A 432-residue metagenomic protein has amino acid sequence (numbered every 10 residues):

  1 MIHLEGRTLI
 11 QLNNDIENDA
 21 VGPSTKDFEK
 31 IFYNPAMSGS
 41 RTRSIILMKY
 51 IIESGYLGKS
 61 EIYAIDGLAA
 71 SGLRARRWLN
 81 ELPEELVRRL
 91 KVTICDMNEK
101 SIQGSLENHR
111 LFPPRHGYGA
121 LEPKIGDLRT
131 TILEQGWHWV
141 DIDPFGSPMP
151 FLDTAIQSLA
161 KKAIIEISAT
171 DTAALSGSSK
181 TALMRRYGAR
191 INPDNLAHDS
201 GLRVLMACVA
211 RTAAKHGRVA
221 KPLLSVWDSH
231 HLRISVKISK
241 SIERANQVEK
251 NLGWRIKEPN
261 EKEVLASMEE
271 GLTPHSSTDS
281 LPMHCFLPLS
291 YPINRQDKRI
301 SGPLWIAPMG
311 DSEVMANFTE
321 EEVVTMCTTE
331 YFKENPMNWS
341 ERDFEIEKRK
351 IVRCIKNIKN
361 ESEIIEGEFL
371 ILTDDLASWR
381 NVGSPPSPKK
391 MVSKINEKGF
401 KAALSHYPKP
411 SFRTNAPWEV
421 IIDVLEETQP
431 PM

Functional and structural regions predicted by a protein language model:
M1-M432: SAM-dependent transferase fold signal centered on methyltransferase-like domains, encompassing both Class I
